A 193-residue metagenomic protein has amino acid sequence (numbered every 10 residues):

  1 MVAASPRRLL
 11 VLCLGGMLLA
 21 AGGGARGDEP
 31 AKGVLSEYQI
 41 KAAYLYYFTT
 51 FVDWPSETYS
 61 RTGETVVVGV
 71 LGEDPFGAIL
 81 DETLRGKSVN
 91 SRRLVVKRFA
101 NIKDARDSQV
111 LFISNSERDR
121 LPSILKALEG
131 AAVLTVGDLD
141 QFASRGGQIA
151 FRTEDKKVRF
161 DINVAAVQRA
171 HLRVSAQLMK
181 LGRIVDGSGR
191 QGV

Functional and structural regions predicted by a protein language model:
V2-V193: Short hydrophobic alpha-helices and adjacent helix-cap/hinge residues
